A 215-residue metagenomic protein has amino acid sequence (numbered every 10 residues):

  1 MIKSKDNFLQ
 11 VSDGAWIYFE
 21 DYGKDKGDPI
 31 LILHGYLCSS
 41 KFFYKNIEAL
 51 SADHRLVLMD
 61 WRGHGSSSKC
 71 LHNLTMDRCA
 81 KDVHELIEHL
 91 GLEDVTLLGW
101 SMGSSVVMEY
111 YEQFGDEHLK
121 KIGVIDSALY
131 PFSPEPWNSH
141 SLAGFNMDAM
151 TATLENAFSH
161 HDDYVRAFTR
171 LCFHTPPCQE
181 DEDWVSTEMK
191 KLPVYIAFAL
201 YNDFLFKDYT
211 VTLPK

Functional and structural regions predicted by a protein language model:
M1-W16: N-terminal cap/lid segment of alpha/beta-hydrolase-fold proteins
A15-H72: Conserved HGGG/HGGXW glycine-rich cap/lid loop of the alpha/beta-hydrolase fold
P29, R55, E93-T96, H118-K121: Structural signature of beta-strand start/N-cap positions in the alpha/beta core of ABC transporter nucleotide-binding
D77-V95: Conserved acidic catalytic loop of the alpha/beta-hydrolase fold
L97-G99, I125: Short beta-strand immediately N-terminal to the catalytic nucleophile in serine-hydrolase-like folds
G99, G103, V107: Gly/Ala-rich beta-loop-alpha elbow adjacent to hydrolase catalytic centers
M108-E112, H118-E155: Flexible "cap/lid" loop of the alpha/beta hydrolase fold
P134-S141, E155-P214: Conserved alpha/beta-hydrolase catalytic His-Asp/Glu region
